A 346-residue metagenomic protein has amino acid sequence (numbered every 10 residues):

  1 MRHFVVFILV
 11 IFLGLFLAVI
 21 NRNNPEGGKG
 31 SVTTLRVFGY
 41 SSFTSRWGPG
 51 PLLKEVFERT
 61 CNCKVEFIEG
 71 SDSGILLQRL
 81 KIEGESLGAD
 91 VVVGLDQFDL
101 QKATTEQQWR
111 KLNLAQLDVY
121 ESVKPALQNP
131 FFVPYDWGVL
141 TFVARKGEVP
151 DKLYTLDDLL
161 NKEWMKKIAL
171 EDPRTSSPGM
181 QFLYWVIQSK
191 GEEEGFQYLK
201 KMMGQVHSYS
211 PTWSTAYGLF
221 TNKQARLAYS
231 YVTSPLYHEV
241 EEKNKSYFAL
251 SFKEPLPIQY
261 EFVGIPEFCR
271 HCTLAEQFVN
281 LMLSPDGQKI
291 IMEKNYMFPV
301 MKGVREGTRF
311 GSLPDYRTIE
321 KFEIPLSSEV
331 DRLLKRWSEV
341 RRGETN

Functional and structural regions predicted by a protein language model:
H3, N21, G27-Q101: Early extracytoplasmic/lumenal segment of secretory-pathway proteins
F38-S42, Q128-F132, A144-K146, D151 (+3 more regions): Short beta-strand->loop
L87-V92, R110-F142, D157, K167-P173: A structural signal for short loop-to-beta-strand junctions that line the ligand-binding cleft of periplasmic/secreted
A103-K111, V123-P130, H238-S251: Ligand-binding "clamshell"
V119-S122, G138, Y198-M203, Y209-S210 (+2 more regions): Periplasmic-binding protein-like
T141-E148, Q259-L274, I290-I291: A bilobed periplasmic-binding-protein/Venus flytrap-type ligand-binding module shared by bacterial periplasmic
K166-T175, M282-R305: Periplasmic-binding protein-like
W185-L250: Ligand-binding pocket segment of bilobal, Venus flytrap-like solute-binding proteins
